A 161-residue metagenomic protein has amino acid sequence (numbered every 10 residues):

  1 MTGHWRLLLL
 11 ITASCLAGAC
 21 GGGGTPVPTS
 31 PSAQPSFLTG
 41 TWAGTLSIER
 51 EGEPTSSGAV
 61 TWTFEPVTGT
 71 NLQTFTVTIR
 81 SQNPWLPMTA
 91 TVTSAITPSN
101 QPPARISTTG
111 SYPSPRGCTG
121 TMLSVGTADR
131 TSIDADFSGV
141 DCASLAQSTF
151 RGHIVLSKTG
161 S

Functional and structural regions predicted by a protein language model:
M1-L9: Bacterial N-terminal signal peptides that target proteins for export
L16-A19: C-terminal motif of bacterial Sec signal peptides marking the signal peptidase cleavage site
G21-G24: Intrinsically disordered, low-complexity regions enriched in glycine and serine
P26, G44-E53, A95-S161: Beta-sheet ligand-binding and adhesion/scaffold domains
P26-A43, F64-G69, K158-S161: N-terminal helix-cap/turn-to-beta initiation motif at the start of protein domains
Q34-V60, N71, A135: Tryptophan-anchored aromatic micro-motifs
E53-S99: N-terminal glycine/threonine-rich, aromatic-flanked beta-hairpin/loop signature
